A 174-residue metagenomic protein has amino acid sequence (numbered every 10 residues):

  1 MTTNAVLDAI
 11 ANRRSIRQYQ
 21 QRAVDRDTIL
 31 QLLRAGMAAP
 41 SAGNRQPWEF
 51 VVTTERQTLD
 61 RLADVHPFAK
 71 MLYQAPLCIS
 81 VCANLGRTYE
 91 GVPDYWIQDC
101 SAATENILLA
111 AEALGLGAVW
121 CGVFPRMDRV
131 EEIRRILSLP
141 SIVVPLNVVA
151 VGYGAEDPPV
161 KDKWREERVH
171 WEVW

Functional and structural regions predicted by a protein language model:
M1-W174: Acidic, surface-exposed loops and disordered segments
